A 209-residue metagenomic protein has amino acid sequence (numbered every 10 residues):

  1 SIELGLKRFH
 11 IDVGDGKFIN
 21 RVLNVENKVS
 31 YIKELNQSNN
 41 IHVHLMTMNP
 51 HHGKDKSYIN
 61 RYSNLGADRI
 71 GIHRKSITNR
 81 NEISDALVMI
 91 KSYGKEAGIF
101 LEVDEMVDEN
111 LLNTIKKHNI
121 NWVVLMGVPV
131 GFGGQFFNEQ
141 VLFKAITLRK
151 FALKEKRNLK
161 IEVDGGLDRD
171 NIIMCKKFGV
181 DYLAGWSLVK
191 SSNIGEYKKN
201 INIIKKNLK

Functional and structural regions predicted by a protein language model:
S1, D12, Y62, V123 (+5 more regions): Conserved, mostly hydrophobic/aromatic
S1, N49-N64, D104-H118, G166-L183: Catalytic cores of alpha/beta
R8-N27, I72-S76, V128-G134: Glycine-rich, proline-tolerant flexible connector loops at the mouths of alpha/beta enzymes
F9-I11, N39-L45, D68-I72, A97-L101 (+3 more regions): Hydrophobic faces of well-ordered beta-strands that scaffold small-molecule active sites in alpha/beta enzyme cores
K17-P50, K54-D55, I172-L188: A short alpha/beta connector and helix-capping loop motif
V22-H44, V88-E102, Q140-I161, N202-K209: Alpha-helix-loop-beta-strand connector modules within alpha/beta enzyme cores
I70-T78, V124-Q135, F178-I201: Glycine-rich phosphate-binding active-site loops on the catalytic face of alpha/beta enzymes
F100-V141, T147: Histidine/lysine/aspartate-rich catalytic loop segments that bind and position anionic ligands
